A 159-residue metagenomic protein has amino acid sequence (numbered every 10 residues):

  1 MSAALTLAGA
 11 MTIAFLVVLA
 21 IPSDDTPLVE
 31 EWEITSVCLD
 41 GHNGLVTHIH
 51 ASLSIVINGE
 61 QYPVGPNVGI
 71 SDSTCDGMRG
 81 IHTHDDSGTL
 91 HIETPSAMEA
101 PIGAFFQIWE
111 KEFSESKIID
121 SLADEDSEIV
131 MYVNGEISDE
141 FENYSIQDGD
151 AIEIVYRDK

Functional and structural regions predicted by a protein language model:
M1-K159: Ubiquitin-like/PB1-type beta-grasp interaction modules and other compact soluble beta-rich domains
